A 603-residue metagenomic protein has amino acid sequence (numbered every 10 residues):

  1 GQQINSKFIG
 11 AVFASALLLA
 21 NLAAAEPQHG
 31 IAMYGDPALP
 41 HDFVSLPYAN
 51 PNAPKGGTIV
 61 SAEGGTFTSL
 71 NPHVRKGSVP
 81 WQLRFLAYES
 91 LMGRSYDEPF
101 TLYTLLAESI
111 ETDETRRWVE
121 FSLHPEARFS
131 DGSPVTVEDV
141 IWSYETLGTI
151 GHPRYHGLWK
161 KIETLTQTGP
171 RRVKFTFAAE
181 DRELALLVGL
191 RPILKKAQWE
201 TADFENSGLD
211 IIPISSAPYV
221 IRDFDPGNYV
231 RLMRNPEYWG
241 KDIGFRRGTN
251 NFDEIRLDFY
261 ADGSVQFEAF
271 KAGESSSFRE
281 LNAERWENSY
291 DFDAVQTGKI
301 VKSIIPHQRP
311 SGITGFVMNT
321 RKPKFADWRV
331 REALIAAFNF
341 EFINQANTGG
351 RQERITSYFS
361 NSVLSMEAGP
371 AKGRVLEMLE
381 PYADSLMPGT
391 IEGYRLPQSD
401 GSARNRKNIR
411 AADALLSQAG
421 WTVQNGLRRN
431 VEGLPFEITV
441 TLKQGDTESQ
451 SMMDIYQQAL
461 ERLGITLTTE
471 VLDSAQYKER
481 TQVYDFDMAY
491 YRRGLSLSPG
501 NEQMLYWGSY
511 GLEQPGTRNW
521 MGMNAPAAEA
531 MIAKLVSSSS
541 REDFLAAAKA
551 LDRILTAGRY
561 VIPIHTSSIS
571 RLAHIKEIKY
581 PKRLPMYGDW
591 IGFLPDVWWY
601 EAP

Functional and structural regions predicted by a protein language model:
A25-T115, S122, W142-E145, I214: N-terminal lobe/hinge region of extracytoplasmic solute-binding protein
P27, S45-L46, G65-Q82, L106 (+7 more regions): A structural "hinge/loop" feature
Q28-G30, E63-G65, V79, L86 (+6 more regions): Detector for C-terminal structural segments
A49-P54, V74-L83, S109-P153, T168 (+5 more regions): Aromatic- and charge-enriched surface segment that lines or borders ligand/interaction sites
Y88-F100, E145, G189-R256, A261-V265 (+4 more regions): Gly/Pro-rich hinge or "lid" segments in bacterial periplasmic/extracellular proteins
H124, S207, G240-Y290, E332 (+3 more regions): Ligand-site clamp/hinge motif
H156-E200, S216-D225, P370-Y382: Surface-exposed binding/hinge segments that line and control ligand-binding clefts or catalytic entry sites
T164-T166, R222-M233, D258-K322, R329-A333 (+3 more regions): Extracellular/periplasmic solute-recognition and catalytic clefts
